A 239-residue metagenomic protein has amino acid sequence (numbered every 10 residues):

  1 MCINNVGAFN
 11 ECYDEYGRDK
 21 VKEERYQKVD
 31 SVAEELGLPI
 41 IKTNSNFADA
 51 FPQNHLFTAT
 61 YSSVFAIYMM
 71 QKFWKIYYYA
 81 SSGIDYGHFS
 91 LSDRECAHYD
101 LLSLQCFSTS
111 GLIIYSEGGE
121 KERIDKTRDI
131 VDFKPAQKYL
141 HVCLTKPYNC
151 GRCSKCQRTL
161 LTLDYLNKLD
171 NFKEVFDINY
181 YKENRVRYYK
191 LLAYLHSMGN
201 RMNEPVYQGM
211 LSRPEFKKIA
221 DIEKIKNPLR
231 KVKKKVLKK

Functional and structural regions predicted by a protein language model:
M1-K239: Nucleotide-activated chemistry modules centered on ATP-dependent adenylation/adenylyltransferase
